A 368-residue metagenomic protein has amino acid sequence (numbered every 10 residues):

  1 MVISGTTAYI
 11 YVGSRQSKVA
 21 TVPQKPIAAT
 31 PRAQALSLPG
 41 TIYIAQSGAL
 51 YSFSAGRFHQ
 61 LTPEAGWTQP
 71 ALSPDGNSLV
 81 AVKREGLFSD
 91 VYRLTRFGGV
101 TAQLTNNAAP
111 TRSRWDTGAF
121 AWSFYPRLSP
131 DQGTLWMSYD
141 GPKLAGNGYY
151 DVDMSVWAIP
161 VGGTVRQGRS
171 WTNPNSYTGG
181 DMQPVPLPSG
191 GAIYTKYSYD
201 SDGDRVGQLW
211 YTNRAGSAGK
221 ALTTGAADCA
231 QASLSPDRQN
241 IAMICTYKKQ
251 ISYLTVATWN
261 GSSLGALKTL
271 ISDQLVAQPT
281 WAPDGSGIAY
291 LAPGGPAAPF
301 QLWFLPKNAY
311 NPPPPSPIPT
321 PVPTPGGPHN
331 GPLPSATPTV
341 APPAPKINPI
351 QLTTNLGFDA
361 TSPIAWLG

Functional and structural regions predicted by a protein language model:
M1-G368: Sequence signature of WD/YWTD-type beta-propeller architectures
